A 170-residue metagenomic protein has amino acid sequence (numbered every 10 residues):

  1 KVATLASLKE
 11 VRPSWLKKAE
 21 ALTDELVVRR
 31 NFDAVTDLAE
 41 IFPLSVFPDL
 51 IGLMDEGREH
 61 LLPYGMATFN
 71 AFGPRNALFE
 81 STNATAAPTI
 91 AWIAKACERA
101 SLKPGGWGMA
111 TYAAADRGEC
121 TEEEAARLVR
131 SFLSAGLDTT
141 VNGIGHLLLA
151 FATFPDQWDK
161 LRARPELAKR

Functional and structural regions predicted by a protein language model:
K1-R170: Cytochrome P450
